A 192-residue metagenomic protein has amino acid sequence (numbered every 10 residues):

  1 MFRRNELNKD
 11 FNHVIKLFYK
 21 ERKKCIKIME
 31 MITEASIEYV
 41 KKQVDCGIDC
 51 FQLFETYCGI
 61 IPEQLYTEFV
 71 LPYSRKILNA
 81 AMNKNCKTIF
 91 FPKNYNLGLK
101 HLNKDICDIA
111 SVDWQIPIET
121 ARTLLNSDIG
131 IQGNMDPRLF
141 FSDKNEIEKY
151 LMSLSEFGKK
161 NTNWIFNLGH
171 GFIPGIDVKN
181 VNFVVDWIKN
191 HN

Functional and structural regions predicted by a protein language model:
M1-N192: Active-site loop segments of alpha/beta catalytic cores
